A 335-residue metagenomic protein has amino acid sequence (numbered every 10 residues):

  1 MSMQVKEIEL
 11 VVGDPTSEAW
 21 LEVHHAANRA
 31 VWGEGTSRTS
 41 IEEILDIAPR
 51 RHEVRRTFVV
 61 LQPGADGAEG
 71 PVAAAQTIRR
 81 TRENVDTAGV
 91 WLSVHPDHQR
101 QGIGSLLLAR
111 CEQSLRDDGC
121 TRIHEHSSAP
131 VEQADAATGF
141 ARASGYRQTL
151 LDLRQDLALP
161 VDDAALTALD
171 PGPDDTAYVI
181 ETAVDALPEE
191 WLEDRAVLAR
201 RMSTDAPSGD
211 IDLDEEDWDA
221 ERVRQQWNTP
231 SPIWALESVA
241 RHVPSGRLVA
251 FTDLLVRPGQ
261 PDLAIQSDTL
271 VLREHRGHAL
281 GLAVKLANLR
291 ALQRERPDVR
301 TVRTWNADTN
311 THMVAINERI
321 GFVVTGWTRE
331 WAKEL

Functional and structural regions predicted by a protein language model:
M1-V54, V59-L61, G67, P173-A220: Short amphipathic alpha-helix that is part of the acyltransferase structural core
D46-V59, A73, N228-S238: A short helix-loop-beta-strand connector motif used in the catalytic cores of GNAT acetyltransferases and, in some
V59, A68-R79, G89, E237-V239 (+2 more regions): Conserved beta-strand in the GNAT
T81, W91-R100, R241, D268-G277: A short, internal acetyl-CoA/4′-phosphopantetheine-binding micro-motif in the GNAT/acyltransferase core
Q99, I123-A137, L272-R276, V302-V314 (+1 more regions): Conserved beta-strand-loop-alpha-helix junction that forms the acyl-donor binding cleft
R100-R116, V271, G277-A291, R319: Conserved acetyl-CoA-binding loop-helix of GNAT-fold acetyltransferases
L108-E189, T328-A332: Acyl-donor-binding surface of acyltransferase catalytic domains
S144-D163, R290-L335: Active-site/acyl-donor-binding loops of N-acyltransferases
